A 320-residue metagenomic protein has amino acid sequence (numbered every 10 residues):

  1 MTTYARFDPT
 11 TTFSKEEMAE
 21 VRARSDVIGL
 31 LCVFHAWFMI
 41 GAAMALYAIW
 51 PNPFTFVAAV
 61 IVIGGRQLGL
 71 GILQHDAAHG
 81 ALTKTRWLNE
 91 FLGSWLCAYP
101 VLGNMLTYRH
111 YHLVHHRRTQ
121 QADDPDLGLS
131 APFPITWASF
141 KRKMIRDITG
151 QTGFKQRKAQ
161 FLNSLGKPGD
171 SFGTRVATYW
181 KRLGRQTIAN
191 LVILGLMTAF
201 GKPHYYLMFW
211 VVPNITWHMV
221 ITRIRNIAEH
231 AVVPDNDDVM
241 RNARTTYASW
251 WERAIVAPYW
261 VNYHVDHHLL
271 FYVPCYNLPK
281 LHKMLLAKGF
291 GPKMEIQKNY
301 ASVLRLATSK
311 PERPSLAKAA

Functional and structural regions predicted by a protein language model:
M1-G64, L73, A98, L102-M208 (+1 more regions): Non-catalytic, topology-defining segments of multipass membrane proteins
A43, A78, L82-T83, D237 (+1 more regions): Active-site-flanking alpha-helical
V62-I63, G93, C97, P213-N214: Transmembrane alpha-helical core residues of multi-pass small-molecule transporters, especially secondary transporters
G64-Q74, N104-L106, Q151-Q156, W210-V239: Transmembrane alpha-helical segments that form the membrane-embedded catalytic/substrate-channel core of multi-pass
L70-H79, Y108-Q120, R225-V232, A257-V273: Histidine-centered catalytic micro-motifs
L73-L92, D123-S130: Aspartate-rich (DDxxD/NDxxD/DxxxD) Mg2+/diphosphate-binding motifs and their adjoining helix-loop segments
E90, S94-W95, N236-S249: Membrane-cytosol interface motif
K167-E229, V233, A243, Y247-Y263: C-terminal membrane-associated helical module and adjoining short loops/tails
